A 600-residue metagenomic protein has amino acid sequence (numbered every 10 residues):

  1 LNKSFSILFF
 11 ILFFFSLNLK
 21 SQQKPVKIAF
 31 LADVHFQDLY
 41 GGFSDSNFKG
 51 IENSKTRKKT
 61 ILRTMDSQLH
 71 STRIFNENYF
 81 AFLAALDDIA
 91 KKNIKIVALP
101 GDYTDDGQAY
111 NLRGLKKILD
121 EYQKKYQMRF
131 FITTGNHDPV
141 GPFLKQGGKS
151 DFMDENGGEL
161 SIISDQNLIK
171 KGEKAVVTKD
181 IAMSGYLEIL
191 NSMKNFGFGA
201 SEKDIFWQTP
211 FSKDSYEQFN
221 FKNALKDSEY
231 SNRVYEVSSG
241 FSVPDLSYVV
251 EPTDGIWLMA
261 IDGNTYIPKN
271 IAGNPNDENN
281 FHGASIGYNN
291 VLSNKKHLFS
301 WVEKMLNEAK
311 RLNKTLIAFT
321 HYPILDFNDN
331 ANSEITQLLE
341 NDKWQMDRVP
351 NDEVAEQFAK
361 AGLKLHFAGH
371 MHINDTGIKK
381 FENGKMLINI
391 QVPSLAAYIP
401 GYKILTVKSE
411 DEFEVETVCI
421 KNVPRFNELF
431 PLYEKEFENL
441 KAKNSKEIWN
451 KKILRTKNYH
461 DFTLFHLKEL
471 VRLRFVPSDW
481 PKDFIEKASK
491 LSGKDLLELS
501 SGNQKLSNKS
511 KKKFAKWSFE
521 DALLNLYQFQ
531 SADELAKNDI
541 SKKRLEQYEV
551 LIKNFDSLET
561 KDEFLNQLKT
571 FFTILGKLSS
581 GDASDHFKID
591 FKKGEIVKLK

Functional and structural regions predicted by a protein language model:
S21-L112, G141: N-terminal active-site segment of His-dependent metallophosphoesterases
K24-V26, L62-D66, F299, A331 (+1 more regions): Non-catalytic terminal accessory segments
P25-D38, I256-T265, M386-P393, E416-V418: Active-site-proximal beta-strand elements of phosphoester/diester hydrolases
D33, D102, G135, H321 (+1 more regions): Active-site glycine-centered loops adjacent to acidic/histidine catalytic or metal-binding residues that shape
H35-F80, G147, D154, K269-V291 (+2 more regions): Acidic/histidine-rich helix-loop elements that form or flank divalent-metal/phosphate-binding sites at the catalytic
N93, E251-T253, W257-A260, Y266-F381 (+3 more regions): His/acidic metal-ligating clusters that form di-metal
P100-D120, G141-E159, N328-N332, T376-G384: Metal-dependent catalytic neighborhoods of phosphoester/phosphodiester hydrolases
K116-S293, H297: Extended active-site neighborhood of metal-dependent phosphoesterases/phosphodiesterases
